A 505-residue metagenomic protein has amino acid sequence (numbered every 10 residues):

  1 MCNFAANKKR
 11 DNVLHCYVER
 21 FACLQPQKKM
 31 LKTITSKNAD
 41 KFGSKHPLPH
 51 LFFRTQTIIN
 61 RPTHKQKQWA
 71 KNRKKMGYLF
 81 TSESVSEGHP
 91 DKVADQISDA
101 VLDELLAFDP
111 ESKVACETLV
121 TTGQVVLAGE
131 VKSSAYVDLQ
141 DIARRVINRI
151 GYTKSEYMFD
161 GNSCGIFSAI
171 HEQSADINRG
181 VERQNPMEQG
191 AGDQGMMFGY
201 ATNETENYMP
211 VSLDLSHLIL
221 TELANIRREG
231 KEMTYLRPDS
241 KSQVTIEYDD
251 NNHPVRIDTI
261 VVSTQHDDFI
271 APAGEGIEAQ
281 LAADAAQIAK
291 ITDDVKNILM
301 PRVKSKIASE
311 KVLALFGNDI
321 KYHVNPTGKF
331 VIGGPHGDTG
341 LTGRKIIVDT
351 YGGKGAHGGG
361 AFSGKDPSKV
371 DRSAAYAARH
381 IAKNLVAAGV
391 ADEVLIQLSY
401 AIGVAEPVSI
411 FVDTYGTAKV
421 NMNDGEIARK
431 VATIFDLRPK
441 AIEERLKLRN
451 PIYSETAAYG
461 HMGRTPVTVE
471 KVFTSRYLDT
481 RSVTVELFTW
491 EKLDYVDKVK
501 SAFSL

Functional and structural regions predicted by a protein language model:
N7-K9, K28-T33, K37-N38, K45 (+3 more regions): Polybasic, lysine-rich low-complexity intrinsically disordered segments
R73-A115, V120: N-terminal, positively charged regions that mediate nucleic acid binding
T81-S84, G123, D141, N148-I332 (+5 more regions): Glycine-rich, mobile lid/loop segments that gate access to catalytic sites or pores
V114-S133, I402-E406: Short, charge-patterned binding micro-sites
T121, E393, Y400-L505: Internal helix-turn-beta structural module
R344-I346, Y351-L395, E406-D413: C-terminal catalytic subdomain
